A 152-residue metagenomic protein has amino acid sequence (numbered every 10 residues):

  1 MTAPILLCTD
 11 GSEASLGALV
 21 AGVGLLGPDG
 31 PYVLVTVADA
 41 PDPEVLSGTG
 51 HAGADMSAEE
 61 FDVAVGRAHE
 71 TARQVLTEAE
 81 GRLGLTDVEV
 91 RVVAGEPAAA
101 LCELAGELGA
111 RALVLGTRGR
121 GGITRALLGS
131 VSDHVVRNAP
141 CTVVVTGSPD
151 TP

Functional and structural regions predicted by a protein language model:
M1, A14, E70, E78-L113 (+1 more regions): Structural beta-alpha unit
T2-A58: Small/aliphatic-rich secondary-structure junction motif
L26-P28, G84, P140: Short conserved AdoMet
V33-V35, E89-V93, V144: General small-molecule cofactor/ligand-binding pocket signal
T36, G116-R118, G147-S148: Short secondary-structure boundary segments
A54-Q74: A short acidic, glycine-rich active-site loop that binds or catalyzes chemistry on phosphate/adenosine moieties
A112-H134, P152: Glycine-rich, Arg-bearing micro-motifs that act as flexible, cationic patches
N138-P152: Short, flexible loop segments at boundaries between secondary-structure elements
